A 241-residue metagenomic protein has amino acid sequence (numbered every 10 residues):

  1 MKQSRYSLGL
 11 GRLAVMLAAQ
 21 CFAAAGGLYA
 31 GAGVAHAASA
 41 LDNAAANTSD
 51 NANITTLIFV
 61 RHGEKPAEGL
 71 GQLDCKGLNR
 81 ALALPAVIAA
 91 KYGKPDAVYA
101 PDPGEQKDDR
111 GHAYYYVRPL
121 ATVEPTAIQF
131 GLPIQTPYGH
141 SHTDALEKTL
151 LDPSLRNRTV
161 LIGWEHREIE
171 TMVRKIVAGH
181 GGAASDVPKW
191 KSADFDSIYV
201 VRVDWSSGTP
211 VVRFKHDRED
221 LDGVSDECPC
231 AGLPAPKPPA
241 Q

Functional and structural regions predicted by a protein language model:
M1-L10: N-terminal secretory signal peptides that target proteins for export/translocation
S4-R5, F22, A45, S49: Residue-level detector of intrinsically disordered/flexible regions characterized by low predicted structural confidence
L10, A25, G232-P234: Extracellular/secretory pathway and lumenal proteins
R12-G31: Bacterial N-terminal signal peptides
S39, N43, N47, N51-N157 (+1 more regions): Active-site-proximal alpha-helix that buttresses catalytic centers in soluble enzyme cores
T159-G163: Periplasmic-binding protein-like
